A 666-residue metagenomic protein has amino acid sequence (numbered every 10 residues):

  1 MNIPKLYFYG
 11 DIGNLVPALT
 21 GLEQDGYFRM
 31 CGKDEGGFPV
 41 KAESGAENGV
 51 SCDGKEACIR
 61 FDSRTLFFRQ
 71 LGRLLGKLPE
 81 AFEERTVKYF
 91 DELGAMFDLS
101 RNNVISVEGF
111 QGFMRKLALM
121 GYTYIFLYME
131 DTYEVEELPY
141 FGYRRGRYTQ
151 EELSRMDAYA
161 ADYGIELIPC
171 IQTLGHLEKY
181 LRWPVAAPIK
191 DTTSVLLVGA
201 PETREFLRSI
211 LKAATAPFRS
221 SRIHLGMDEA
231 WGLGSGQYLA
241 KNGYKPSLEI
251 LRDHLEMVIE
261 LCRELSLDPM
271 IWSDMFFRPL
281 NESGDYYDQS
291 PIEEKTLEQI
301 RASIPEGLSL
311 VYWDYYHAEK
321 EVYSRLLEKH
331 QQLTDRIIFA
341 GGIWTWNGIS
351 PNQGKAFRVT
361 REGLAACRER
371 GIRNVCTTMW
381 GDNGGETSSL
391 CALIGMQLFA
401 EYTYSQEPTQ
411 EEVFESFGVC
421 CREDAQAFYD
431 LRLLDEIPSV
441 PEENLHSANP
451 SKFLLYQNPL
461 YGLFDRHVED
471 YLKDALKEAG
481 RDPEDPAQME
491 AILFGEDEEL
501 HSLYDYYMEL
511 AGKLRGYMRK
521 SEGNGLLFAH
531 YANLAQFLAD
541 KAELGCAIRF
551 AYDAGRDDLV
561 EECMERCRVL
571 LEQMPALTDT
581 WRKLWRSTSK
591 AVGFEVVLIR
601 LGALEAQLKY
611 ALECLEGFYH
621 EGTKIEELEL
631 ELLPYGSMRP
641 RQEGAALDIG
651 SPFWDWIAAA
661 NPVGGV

Functional and structural regions predicted by a protein language model:
M1-F90, G385: Contiguous, structured surface segment used for ligand recognition
N2-G26, F67, R155-A158, G164 (+4 more regions): Substrate-binding groove of N-acetylhexosamine-processing glycoside hydrolases
F8, V40, E83-V87, R101 (+10 more regions): Generic preference for hydrophobic/aromatic residues in regular secondary structure cores
D11, E43-G45, D62-R64, S100-N102 (+3 more regions): Generic structural motif
G36-V40, E56-A57, L93, L308-S309 (+2 more regions): Structural motif
G37-V40, E47-G49, G234-S235, L280-S283 (+2 more regions): Short, solvent-exposed polar/charged micro-motifs at secondary-structure junctions
A42-E43, M129, G341, M379: Short secondary-structure boundary segments
E56-R263, M270, I338-G341, W346 (+3 more regions): Feature activates predominantly on carbohydrate-active enzymes
